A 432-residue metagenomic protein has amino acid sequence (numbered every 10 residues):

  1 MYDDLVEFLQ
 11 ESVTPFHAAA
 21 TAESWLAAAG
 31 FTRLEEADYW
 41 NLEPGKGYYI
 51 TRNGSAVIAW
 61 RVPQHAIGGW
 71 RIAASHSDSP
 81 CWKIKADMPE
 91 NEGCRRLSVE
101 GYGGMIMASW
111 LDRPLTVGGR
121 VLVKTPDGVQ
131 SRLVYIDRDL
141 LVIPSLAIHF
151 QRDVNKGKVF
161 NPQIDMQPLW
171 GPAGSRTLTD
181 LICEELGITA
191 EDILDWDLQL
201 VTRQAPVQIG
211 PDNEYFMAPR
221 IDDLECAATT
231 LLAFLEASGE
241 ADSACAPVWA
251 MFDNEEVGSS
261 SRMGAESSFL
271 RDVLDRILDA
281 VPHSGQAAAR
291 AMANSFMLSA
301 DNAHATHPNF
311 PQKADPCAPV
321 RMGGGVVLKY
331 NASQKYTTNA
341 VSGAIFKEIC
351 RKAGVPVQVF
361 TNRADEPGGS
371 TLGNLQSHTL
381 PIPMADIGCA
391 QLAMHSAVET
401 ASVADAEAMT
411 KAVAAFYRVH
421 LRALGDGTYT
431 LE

Functional and structural regions predicted by a protein language model:
M1-E432: N-terminal hydrophobic/helix-forming segments and targeting peptides
